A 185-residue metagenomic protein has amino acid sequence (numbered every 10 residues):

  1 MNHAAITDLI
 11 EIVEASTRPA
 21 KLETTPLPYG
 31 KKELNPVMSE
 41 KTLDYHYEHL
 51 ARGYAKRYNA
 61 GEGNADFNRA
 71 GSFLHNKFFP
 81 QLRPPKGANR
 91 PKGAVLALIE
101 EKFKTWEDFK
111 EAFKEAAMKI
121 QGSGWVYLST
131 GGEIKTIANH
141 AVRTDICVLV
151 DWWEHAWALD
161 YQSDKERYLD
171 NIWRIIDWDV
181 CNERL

Functional and structural regions predicted by a protein language model:
A5: N-terminal, positively charged regions that mediate nucleic acid binding
D8-L185: Feature for soluble, non-membrane regions of globular proteins
